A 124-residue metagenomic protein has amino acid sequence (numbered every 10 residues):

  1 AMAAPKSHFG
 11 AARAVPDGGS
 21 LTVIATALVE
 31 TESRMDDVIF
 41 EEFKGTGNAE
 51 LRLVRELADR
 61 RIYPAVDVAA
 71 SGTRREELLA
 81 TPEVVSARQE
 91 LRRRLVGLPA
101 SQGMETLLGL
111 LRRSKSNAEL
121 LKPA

Functional and structural regions predicted by a protein language model:
A1-A124: P-loop NTPase catalytic core
